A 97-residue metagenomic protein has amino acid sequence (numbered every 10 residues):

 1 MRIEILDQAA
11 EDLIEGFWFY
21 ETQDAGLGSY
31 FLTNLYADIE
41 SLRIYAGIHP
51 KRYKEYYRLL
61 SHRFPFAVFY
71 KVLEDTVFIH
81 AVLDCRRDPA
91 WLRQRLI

Functional and structural regions predicted by a protein language model:
R2-Y56, L73-T76, I97: Basic, Lys/Arg-enriched alpha-helical interface segments
R58-L60: A beta-hairpin/wing motif
R63: Short His-centered aromatic/hydrophobic patch
A67, K71-I97: Enriched for short, Lys/Arg-rich terminal
